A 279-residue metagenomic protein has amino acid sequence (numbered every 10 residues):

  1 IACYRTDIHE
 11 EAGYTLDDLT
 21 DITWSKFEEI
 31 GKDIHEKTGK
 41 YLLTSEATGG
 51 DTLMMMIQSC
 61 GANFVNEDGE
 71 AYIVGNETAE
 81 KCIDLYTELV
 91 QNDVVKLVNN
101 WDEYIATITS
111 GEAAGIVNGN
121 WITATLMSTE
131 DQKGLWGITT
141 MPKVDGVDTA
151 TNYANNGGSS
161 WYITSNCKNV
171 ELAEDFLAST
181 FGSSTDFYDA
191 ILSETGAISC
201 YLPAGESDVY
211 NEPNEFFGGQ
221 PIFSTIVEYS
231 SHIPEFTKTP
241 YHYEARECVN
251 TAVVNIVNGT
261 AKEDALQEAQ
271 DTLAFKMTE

Functional and structural regions predicted by a protein language model:
I1-D17, S45-D68, N155-I163, A245-V253: Periplasmic solute-binding protein
I1-H9, I30, Y41-L42, D148-A154 (+1 more regions): A structural signal for short loop-to-beta-strand junctions that line the ligand-binding cleft of periplasmic/secreted
D7-D17, K37, Q91-N92, Q132 (+1 more regions): Short helix-loop capping/hinge motifs at secondary-structure junctions, enriched in acidic/polar residues
D21-E28, K96-S110: Short helix-initiation/N-cap motifs at beta->coil->alpha
E28-I34, G69-V98, M141: Glycine-centered hinge/linker elements that transmit conformational signals in sensory and ligand-binding systems
G39-K40, S110-G119, G134: Alpha-to-beta junction loops
G49, W101, N118-T123, G158-S159: Beta->alpha turn/N-cap motifs
I122-K133, D145-C248: C-terminal lobe and pocket-closing loops of periplasmic/extracytoplasmic Venus-flytrap solute-binding proteins
